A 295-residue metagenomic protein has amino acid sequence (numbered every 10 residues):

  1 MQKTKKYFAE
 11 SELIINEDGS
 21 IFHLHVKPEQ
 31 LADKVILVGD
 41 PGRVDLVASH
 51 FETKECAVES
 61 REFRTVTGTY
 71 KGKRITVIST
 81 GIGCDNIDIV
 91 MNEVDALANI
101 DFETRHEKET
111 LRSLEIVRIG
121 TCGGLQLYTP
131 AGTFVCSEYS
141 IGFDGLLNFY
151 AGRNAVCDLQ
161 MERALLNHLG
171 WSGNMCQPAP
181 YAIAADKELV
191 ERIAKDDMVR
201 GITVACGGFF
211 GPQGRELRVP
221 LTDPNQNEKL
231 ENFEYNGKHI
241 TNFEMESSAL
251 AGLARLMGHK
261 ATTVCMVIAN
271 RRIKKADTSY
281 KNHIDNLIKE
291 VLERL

Functional and structural regions predicted by a protein language model:
Q2-Y181: Metabolite-binding pocket within alpha/beta catalytic cores that recognizes anionic/polar moieties
H23-Q30, G207-Q213, D285-R294: Intrinsically disordered, low-complexity segments enriched in small residues
F51-E55, D95-A98, F102, I193-D197 (+2 more regions): Structural signal for hydrophobic packing residues in well-ordered secondary-structure cores of soluble enzyme domains
G123, S140, V204-G211, A249 (+1 more regions): Glycine-rich beta-alpha junction loops
M161-Y235: Active-site rim beta-loop-alpha module in soluble metabolic enzymes
G237-T241: Short pre-catalytic strand/loop immediately N-terminal to key active-site residues, enriched for Gly-Thr
F243-V264: Short glycine-rich, acidic/polar surface loops and turns
N270-L295: His/Asp/Glu-rich mid-to-C-terminal helical/loop segments that flank catalytic regions of hydrolases
